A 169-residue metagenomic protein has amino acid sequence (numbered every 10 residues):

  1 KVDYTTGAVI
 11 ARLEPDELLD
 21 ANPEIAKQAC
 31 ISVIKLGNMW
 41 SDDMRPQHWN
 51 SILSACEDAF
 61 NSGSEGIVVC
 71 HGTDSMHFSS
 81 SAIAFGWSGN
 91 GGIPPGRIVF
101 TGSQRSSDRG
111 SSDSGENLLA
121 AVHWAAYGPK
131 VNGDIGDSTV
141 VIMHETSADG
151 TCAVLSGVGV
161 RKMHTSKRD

Functional and structural regions predicted by a protein language model:
K1-D169: Active-site histidine-anchored catalytic micro-motif
